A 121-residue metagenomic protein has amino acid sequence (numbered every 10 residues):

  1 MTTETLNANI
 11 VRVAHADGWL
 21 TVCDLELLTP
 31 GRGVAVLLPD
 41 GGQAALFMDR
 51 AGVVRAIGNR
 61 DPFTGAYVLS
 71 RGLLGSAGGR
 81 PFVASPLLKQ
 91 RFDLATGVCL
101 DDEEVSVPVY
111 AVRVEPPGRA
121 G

Functional and structural regions predicted by a protein language model:
M1-R80, D93-L94, S106-G121: N-terminal pre-ligand scaffold of iron-sulfur
D61, S85-L88: Short cysteine clusters
L100: Metal-dependent catalytic neighborhoods of phosphoester/phosphodiester hydrolases
